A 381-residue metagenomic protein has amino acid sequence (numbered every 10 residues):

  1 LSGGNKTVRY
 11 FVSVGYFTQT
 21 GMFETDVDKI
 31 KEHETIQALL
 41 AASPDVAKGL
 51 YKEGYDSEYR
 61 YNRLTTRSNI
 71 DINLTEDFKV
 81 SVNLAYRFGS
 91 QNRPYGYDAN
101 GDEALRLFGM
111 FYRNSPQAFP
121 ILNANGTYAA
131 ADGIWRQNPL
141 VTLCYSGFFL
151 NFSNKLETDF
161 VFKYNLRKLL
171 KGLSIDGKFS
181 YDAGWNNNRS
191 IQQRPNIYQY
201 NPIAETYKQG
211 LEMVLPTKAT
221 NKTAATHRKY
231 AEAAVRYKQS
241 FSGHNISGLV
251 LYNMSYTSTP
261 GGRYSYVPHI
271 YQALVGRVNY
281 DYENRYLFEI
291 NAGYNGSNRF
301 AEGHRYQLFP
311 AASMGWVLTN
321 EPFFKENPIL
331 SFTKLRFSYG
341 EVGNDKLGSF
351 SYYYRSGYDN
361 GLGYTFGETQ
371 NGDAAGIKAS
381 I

Functional and structural regions predicted by a protein language model:
L1-Q91, L156, S242: Transmembrane beta-barrel wall of Gram-negative outer-membrane proteins
D26-Y51, P120-P139, Y198-T206: A subset of solvent-exposed loop/turn segments in beta-rich extracellular surface proteins, enriched in glycine
N69-F78, N83-F88, Y97, E103 (+4 more regions): Extracellular/periplasmic, surface-exposed regions of secreted and cell-surface proteins
